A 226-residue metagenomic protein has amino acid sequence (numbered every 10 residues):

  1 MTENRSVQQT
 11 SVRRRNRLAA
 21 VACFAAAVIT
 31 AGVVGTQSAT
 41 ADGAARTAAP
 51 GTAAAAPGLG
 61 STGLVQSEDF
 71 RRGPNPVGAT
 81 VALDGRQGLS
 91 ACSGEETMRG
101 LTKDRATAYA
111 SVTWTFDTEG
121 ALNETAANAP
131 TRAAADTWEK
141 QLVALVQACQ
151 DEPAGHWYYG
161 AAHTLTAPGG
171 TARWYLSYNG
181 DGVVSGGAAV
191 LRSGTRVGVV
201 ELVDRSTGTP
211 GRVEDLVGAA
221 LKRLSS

Functional and structural regions predicted by a protein language model:
M1-D42: Secretory targeting and sorting signals
Q37-Y109: N-terminal "mature-domain start" segment
A82-G88, V143-G187, K222: Short Gly/Thr-rich strand-loop-strand
A108-T115, S185-S193: Short, surface-exposed beta-strand/loop micro-motifs that present aromatic residues
A110-E139: A short acidic-to-branched-hydrophobic micro-motif
L122-T125, L191, T195-D204: Short, well-ordered beta-strand elements
A126, A135-E139, V143, E214-L221: Extracytoplasmic/secreted envelope proteins and their assembly/folding machinery, especially bacterial periplasmic
V199-S226: Surface-exposed amphipathic alpha-helical segments
